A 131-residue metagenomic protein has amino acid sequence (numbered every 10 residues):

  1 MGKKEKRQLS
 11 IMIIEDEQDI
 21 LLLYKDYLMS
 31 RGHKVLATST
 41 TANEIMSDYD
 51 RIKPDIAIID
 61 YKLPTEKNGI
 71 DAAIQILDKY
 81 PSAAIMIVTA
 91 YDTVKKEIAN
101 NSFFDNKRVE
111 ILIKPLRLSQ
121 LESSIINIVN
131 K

Functional and structural regions predicted by a protein language model:
M1-S10, R117-K131: Non-catalytic signal-transmission and effector/linker regions of two-component phosphorelay proteins
E17-A37: Two-component/phosphorelay signaling modules centered on CheY-like receiver
T38-I56: Acidic, metal-coordinating helix/loop segments flanking the phosphotransfer/catalytic sites of two-component signaling
D60-K62: Active-site residues of response regulator receiver
I70-P81, N101: Short amphipathic alpha-helix used as the core "switch/output" element in two-component signaling
V88-A90: Hydrophobic/aromatic residues positioned on beta-strands within the core alpha/beta folds
A99-E110: As written
K114: A Lys-centered signature of the CheY-like receiver
